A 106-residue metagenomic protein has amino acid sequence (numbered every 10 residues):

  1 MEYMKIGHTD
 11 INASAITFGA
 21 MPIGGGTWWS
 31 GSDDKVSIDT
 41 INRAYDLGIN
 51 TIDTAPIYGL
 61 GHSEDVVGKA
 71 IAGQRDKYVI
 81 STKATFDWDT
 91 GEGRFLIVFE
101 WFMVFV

Functional and structural regions predicted by a protein language model:
M1-V79, F86, E100: N-terminal binding-site loop/beta-alpha segment at the start of enzyme catalytic domains that lines or forms
V79-F95: Repeat-unit-sized solenoid/scaffold elements
G91-V106: Glycine/proline-rich, positively charged, aromatic-decorated active-site loop/lid region on the catalytic face
